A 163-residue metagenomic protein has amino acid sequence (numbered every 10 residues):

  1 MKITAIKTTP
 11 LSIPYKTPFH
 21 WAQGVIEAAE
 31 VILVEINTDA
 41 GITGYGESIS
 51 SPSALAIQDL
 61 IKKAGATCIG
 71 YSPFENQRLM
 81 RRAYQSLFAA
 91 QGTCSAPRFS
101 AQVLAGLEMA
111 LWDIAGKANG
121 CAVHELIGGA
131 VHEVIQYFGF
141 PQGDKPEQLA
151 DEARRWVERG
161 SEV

Functional and structural regions predicted by a protein language model:
M1, A105, R159: Structured loop/turn residues at beta-strand edges in well-structured enzyme cores
M1-P10, K117, C121-E133: N-terminal amphipathic alpha-helix/helix-capping segment at the start of soluble metabolic enzymes
M1-Y45, I49: Structured beta-strand/loop patches that form or line metal/cofactor-binding pockets in enzymes
A5, N37-A118: Metal- or metallocofactor-binding catalytic centers and their adjacent structured scaffolds across diverse enzyme
A22, F99-A101, F140-Q142: A generic structural signal for short
V31-L33, I42-Y45, I61, V134 (+1 more regions): A common structural microfeature
V34, A118, E147, D151: Ligand-binding pocket scaffold of soluble enzyme catalytic domains
G128, E133-V163: Metal-dependent enolase-superfamily TIM-barrel catalytic cores that perform enediolate-based chemistry
